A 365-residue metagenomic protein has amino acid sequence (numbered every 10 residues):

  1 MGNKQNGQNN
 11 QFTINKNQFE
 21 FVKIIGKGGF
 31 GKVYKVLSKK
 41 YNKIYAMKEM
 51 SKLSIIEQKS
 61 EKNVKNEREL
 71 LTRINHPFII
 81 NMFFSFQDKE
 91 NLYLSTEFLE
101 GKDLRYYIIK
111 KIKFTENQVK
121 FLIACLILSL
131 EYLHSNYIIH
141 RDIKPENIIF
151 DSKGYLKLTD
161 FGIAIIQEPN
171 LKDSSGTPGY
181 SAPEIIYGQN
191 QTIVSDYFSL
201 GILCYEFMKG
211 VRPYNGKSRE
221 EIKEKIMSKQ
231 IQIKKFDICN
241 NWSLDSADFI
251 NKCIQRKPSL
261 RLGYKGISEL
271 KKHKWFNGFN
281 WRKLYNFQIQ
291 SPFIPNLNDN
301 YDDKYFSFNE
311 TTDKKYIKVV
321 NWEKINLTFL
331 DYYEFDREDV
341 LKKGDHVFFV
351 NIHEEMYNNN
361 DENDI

Functional and structural regions predicted by a protein language model:
V22-V33: Protein kinase glycine-rich loop
I44, E49-I74: Conserved N-lobe beta3->alphaC-helix segment of eukaryotic protein kinase catalytic domains
F84-S85: A short, aromatic-enriched beta-strand patch in the conserved N-lobe beta-sheet of the protein kinase catalytic domain
E90-D103: Conserved short submotifs of the Hanks-type protein kinase catalytic core that shape the nucleotide-binding pocket
L122-I123: Activation segment signature within eukaryotic-like protein kinase domains
F287-I365: Eukaryotic Ser/Thr kinase distal regulatory-tail detector
